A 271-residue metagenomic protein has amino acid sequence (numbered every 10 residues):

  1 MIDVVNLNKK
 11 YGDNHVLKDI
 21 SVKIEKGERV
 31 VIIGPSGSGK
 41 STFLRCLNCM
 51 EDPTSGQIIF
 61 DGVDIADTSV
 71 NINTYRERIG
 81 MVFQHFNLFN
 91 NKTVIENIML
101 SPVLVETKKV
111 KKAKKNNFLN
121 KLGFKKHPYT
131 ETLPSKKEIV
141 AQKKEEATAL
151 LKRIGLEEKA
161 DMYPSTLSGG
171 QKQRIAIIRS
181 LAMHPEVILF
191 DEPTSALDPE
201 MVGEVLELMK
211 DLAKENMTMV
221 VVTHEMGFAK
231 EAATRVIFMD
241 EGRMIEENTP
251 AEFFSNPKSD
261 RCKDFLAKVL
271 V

Functional and structural regions predicted by a protein language model:
N48: Helix-to-loop junction immediately C-terminal to a conserved catalytic motif
G56-D67: Conserved ABC transporter NBD signature motif
D64, M99, V103-E158: Conserved ABC ATPase "signature" region
I65-G80, L104, P134-K144, K214 (+1 more regions): ABC ATPase NBD coupling module
Y163-L167, Q171: Conserved ABC ATPase signature
A182-E186: A short, proline-enriched helix->beta-strand linker immediately N-terminal to the Walker B motif in ABC-type P-loop
